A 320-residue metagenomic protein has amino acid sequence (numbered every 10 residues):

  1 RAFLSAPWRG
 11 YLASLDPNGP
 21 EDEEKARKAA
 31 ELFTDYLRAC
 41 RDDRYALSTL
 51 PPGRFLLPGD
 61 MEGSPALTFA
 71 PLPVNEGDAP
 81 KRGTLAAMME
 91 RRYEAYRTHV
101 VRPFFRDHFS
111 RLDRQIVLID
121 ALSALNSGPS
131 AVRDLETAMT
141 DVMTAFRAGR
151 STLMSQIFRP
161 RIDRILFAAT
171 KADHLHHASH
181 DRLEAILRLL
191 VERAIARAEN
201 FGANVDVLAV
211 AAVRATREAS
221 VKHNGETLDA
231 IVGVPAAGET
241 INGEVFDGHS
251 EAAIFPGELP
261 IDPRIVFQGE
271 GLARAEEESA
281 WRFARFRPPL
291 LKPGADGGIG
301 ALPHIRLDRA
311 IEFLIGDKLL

Functional and structural regions predicted by a protein language model:
R1-P160, H176, A194-I195, A211-A215 (+1 more regions): Switch- and interface-adjacent substructures of P-loop NTPase systems
R114-I116, P160-K171, A198-A209: Conserved beta-strand/loop subsegment of P-loop NTPase cores
G128, A178-H180, E218-K222: Short conserved micro-motifs at the rims of enzyme active sites and ligand-binding pockets
T152, A168-D173, E184: Residue-level signal for functionally critical sites in structured catalytic/ligand-binding pockets
H174-E199: GTPase G-domain guanine-specificity segment
A185-L190, A219-L259: Acidic, Ser/Thr-rich peripheral helices and adjacent loops at domain boundaries
